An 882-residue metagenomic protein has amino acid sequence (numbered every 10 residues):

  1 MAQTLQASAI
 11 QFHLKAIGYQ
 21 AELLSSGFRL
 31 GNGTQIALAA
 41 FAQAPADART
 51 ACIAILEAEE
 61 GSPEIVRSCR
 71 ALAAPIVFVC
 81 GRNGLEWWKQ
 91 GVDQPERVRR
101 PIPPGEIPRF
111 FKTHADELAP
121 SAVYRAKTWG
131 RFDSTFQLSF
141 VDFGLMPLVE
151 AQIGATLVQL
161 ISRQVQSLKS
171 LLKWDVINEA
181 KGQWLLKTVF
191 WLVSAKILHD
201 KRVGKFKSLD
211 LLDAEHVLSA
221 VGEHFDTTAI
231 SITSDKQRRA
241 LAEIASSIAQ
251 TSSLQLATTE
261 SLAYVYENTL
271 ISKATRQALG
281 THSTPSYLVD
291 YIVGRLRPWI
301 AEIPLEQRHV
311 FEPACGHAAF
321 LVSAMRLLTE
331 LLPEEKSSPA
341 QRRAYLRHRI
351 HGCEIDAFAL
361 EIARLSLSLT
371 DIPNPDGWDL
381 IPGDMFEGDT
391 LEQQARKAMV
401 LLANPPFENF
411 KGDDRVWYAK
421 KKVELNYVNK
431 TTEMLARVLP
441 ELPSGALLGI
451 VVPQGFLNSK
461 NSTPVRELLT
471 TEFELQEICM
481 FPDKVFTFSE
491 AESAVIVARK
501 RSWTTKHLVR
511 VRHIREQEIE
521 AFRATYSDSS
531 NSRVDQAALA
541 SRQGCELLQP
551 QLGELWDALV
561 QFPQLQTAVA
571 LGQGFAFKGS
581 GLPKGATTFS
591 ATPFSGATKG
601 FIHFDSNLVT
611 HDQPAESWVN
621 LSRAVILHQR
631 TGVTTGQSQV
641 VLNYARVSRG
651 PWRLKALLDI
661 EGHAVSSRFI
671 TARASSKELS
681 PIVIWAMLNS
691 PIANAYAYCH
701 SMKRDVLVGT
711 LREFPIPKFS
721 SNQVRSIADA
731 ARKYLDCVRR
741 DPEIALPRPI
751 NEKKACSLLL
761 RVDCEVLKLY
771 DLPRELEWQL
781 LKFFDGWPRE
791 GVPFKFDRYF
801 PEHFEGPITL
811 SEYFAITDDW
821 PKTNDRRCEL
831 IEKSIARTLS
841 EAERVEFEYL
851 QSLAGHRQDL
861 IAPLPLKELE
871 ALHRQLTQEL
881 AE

Functional and structural regions predicted by a protein language model:
A2-L192, E243-A263, D729: Short, basic/polar, glycine-containing "phosphate-handling" surface segments that engage DNA
Q6, P75, G84-L85, D93-R100 (+10 more regions): Signature of N6-adenine DNA methyltransferases within the class I
A58-R70, I76-V79, L442, E554-S726: Polybasic, glycine- and aromatic-enriched phosphate-binding surface used to engage nucleic acids
F136-L346, C353-I362, S366, D384-D389 (+5 more regions): Class I S-adenosyl-L-methionine
G144-A180, W184-L185, K460, A494 (+4 more regions): C-terminal substrate-recognition regions of SAM-dependent nucleic acid methyltransferases
K187-D200, E267-N268, L365-T370, I682-N689 (+3 more regions): Short, hydrophobic/amphipathic alpha-helical patches that form generic packing surfaces within helical domains
A538-F589, P593-T598, K718-F804, P863 (+1 more regions): Non-catalytic DNA-recognition/assembly elements of restriction-modification systems
E802-E882: Extended, charge-rich alpha-helical interface modules
